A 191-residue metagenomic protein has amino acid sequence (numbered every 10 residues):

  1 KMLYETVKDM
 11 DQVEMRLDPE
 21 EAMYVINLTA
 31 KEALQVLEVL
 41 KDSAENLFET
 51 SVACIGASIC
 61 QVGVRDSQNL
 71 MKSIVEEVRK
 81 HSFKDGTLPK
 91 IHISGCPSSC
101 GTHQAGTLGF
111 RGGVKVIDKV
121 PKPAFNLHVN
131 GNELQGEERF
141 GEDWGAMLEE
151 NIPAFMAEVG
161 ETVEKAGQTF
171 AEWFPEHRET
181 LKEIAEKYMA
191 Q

Functional and structural regions predicted by a protein language model:
K1-L17, I152-K165, T169-Q191: Long hydrophobic segments that form regular secondary structure
K1-V120: Small-residue-enriched alpha-helical segments and adjacent helix-cap loops that form tight helix-helix packing
A22, A30-A33, A44, A53 (+9 more regions): A sequence-composition feature that detects small, non-aromatic residues
G109-Q168: Mobile "lid/hinge" segments at catalytic clefts and subdomain interfaces of large enzymes
